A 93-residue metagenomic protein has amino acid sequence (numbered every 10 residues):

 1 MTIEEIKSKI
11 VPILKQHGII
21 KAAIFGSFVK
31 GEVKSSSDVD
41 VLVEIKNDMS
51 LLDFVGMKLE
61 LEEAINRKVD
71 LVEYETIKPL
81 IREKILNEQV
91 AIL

Functional and structural regions predicted by a protein language model:
M1-K21: Helical scaffold of the NTase/Pol beta-like nucleotidyltransferase catalytic core
V11, M49, V90: Basic nucleic-acid-binding interfaces
A22, V39-V41, V69: Conserved beta-strand core positions
G26, G31-S50: Catalytic metal-binding acidic patch
I45-T76, L80: Metal-dependent nucleotidyltransferase catalytic core
L80-N87: Short, charged recognition helix plus adjacent turn of helix-turn-helix-like nucleic-acid-binding domains
N87-L93: Short hydrophobic/aromatic patches at helix-to-coil boundaries
